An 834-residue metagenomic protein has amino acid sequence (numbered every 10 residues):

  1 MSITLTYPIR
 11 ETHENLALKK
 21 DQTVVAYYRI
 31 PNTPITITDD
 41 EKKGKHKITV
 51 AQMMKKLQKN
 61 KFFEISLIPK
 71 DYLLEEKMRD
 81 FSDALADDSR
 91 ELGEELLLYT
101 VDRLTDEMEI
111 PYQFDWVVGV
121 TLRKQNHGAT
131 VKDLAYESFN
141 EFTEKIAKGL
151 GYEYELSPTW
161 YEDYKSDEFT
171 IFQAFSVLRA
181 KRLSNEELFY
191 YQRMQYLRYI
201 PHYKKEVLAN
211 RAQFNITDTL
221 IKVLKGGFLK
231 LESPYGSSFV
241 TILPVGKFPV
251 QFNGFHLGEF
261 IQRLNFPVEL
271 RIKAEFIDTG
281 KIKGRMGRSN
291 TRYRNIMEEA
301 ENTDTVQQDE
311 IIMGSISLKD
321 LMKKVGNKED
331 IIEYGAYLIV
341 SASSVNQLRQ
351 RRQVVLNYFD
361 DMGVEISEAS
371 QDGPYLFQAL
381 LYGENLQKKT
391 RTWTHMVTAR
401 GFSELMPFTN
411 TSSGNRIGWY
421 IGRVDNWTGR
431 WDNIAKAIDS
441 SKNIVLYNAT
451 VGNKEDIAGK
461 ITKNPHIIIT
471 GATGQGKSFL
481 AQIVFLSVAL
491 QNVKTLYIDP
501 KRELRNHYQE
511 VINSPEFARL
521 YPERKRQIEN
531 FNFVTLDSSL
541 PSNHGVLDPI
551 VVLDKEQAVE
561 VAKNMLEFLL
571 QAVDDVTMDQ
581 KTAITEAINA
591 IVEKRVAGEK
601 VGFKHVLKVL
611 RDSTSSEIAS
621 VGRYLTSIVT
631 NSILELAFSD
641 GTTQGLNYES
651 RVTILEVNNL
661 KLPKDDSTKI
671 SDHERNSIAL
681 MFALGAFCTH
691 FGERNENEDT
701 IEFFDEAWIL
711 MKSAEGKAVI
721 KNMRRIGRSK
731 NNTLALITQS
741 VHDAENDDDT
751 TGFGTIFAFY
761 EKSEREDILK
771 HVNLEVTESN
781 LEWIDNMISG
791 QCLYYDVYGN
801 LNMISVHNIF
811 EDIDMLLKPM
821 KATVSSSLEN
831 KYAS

Functional and structural regions predicted by a protein language model:
M1-R400: Extended, folded cores of ATP/NTP-driven motor/assembly subunits in large transport and secretion machines
I3-D21, L224-G227, L231-S233, D425-T470 (+1 more regions): The Walker A/P-loop phosphate-binding site
T33, D40-Q58, K70, Q262 (+7 more regions): P-loop NTPase motor domains
V50, K460-K563: Structured mid-domain segments that build the active-site/substrate or prosthetic-cofactor binding neighborhood
T105, I550-V601, A744-S834: P-loop NTPase motor core of the ASCE superfamily
F139-G149, V306-D309, E384-G401, T450-K463 (+2 more regions): Charged, glycine/proline-rich intrinsically disordered loops and linkers
N295-E299, T450-F485, L496-I512, S539 (+3 more regions): Conserved P-loop NTPase motor cores
